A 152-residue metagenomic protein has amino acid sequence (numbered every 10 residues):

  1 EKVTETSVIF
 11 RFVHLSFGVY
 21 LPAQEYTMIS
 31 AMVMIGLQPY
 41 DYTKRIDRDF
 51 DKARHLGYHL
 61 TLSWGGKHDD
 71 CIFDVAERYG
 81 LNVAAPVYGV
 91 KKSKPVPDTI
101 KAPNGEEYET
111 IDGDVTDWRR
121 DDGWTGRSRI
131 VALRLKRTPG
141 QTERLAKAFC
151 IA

Functional and structural regions predicted by a protein language model:
E1-A152: Class I S-adenosyl-L-methionine
